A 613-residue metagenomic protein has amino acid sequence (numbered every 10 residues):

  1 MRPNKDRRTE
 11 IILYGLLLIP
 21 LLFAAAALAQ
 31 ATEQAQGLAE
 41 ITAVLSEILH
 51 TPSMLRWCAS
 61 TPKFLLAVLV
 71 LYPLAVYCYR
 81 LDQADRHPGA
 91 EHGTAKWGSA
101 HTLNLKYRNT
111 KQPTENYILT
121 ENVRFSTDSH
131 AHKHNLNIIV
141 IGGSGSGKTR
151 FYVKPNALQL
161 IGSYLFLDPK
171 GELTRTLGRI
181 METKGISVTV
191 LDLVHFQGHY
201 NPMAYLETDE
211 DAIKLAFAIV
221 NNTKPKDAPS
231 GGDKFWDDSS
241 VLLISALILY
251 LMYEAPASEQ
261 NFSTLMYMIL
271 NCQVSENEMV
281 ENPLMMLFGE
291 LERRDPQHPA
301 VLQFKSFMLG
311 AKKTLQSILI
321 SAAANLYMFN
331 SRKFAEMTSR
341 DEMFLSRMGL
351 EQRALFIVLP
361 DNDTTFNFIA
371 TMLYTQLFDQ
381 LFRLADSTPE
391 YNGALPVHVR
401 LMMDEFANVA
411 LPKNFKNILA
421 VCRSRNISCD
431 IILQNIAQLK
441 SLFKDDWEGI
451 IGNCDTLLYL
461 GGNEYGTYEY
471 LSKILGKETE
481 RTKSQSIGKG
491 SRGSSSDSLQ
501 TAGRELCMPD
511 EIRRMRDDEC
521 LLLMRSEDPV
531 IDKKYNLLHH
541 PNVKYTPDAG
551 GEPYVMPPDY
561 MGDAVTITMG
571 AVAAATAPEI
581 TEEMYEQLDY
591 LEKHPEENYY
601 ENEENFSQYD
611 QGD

Functional and structural regions predicted by a protein language model:
M1-S146, R150-P155, K477, G488-K489 (+3 more regions): Basic- and hydrophobic-enriched, low-structure N-terminal and domain-boundary segments that flank ATP-binding catalytic
F23, H134-I427, L442, G452 (+2 more regions): P-loop NTPase motor domains
G93-A95, T120, H132, L136-N137 (+6 more regions): General secondary-structure edge motif
K96-L105, T114-E115, L119-H130, R150-F151 (+7 more regions): A broad, low-specificity signal for short, low-complexity segments enriched in glycine/proline and polar/charged
I180-E182, Y205-L206, D445-G449, K473-E478 (+1 more regions): Short secondary-structure boundary/capping segments
L359, D363, E405, L433 (+3 more regions): Short loop or secondary-structure boundary microenvironments that flank and position key functional residues
L419-L521: Conserved ATP-driven motor cores of ASCE-family P-loop NTPases powering translocation/secretion/packaging/pilus
E505, K544-P547: Extended alpha-helical interface modules used as scaffolds for assembling large macromolecular complexes
